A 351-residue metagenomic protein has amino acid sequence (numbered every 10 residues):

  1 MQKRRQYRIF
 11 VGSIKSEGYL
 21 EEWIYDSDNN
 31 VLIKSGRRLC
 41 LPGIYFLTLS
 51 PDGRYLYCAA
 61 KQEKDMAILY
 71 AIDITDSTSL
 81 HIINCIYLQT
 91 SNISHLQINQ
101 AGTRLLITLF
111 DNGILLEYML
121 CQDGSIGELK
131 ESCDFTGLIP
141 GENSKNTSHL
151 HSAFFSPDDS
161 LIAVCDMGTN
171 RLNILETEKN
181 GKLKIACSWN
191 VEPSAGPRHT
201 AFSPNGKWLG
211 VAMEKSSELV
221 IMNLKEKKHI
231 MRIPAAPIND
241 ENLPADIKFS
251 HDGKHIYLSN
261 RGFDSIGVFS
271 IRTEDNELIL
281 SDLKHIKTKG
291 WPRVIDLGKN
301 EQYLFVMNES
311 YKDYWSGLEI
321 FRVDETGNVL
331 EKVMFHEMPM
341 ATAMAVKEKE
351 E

Functional and structural regions predicted by a protein language model:
I14-K15, K61-E63, F110-D111, L120 (+4 more regions): Short loop/turn segments immediately following the C-termini of beta-strands
W23-N30, A71-T78, Y118-E128, L175-K182 (+3 more regions): Short loop/turn segments immediately following beta-strands, especially the blade-tip and inter-blade linker loops
I33-L39, H81-Y87, E131, G137-N143 (+4 more regions): A short beta-strand motif characteristic of beta-propeller blades
K34-G102: Blade-loop segments of beta-propeller domains
L41-D52, Q89-Q100, R104, T136-D158 (+4 more regions): Beta-rich, blade/repeat-based domains predominating in secreted/periplasmic proteins but also intracellular
N242-N276, H285-Y311: Loop/turn-rich, solvent-exposed surfaces of beta-rich toroidal or solenoidal domains
S310-Y311, S316-E319, L330-E351: Blade-level signature of beta-propeller repeat domains, shared across WD40, Kelch, NHL, RCC1 and BNR/Asp-box propellers
